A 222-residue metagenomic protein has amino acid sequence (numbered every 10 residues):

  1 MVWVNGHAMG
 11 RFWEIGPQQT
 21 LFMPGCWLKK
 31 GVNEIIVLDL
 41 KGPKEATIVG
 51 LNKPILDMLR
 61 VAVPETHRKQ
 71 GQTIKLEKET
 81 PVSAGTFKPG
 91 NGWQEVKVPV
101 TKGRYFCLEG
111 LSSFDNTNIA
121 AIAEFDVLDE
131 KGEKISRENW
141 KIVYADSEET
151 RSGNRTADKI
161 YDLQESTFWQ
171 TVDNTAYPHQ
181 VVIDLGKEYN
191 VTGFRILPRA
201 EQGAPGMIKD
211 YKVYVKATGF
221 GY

Functional and structural regions predicted by a protein language model:
M1, H7-M9, W13-Q18, W27-K75: An acidic-aromatic loop/edge-strand motif
V2, L21, I35-V37, L108 (+1 more regions): Generic structural hydrophobic/aromatic packing signal, biased to beta-strands
G16-F22, T117-N118: Short, exposed beta-strand "edge-strand" segments with a Pro/Gly-rich flavor and a Y/T-containing core
T20-C26, W93-V98: Exposed aromatic-hydrophobic patches
Q72-K78, T86-W140, S147-Y222: Aromatic, loop-rich ligand-recognition surfaces of beta-strand-rich domains
